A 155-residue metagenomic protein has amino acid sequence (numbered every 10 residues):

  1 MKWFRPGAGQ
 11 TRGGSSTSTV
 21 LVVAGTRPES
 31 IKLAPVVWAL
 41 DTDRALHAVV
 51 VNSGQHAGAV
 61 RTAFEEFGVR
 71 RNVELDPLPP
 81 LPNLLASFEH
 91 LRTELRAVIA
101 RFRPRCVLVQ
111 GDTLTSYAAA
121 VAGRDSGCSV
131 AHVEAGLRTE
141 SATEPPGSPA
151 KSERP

Functional and structural regions predicted by a protein language model:
M1-G54: N-terminal subdomain of nucleotide-sugar transferases
G9-T11, F67-G68, R124-D125: A broad, low-specificity signal for short, low-complexity segments enriched in glycine/proline and polar/charged
S15-S18, R70, F102: Structured loop/turn residues at beta-strand edges in well-structured enzyme cores
L21-A24, E29-V36, A63, P77-P155: Active-site and donor-binding regions of nucleotide-sugar-utilizing enzymes
R44-H90, E94: Conserved nucleotide-sugar phosphate-binding/catalytic loop shared by glycosyltransferases and other
